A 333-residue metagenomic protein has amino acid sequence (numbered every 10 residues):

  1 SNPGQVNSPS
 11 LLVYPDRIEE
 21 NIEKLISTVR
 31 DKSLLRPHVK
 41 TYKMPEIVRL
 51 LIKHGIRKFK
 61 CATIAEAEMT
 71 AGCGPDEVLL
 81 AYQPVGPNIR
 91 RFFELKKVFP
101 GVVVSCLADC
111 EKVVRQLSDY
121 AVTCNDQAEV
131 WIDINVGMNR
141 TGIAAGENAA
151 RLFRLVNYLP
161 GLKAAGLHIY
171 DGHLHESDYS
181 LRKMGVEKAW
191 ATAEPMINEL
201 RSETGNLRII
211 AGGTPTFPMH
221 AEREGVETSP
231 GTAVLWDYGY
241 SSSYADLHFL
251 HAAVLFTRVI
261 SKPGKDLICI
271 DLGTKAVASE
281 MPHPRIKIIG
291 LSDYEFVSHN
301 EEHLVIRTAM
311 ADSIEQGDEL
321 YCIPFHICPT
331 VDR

Functional and structural regions predicted by a protein language model:
S1-V13: Generic N-terminal amphipathic, Lys/Arg-enriched alpha-helix
R17-E46: N-terminal glycine-rich anion-binding loops that anchor highly charged ligand groups
I18, K40, T70, I132 (+5 more regions): Conserved, mostly hydrophobic/aromatic
L34, S202-G212, Q316, V331-D332: Flexible, glycine/charged-enriched surface loops at secondary-structure junctions
H38-D171, H175: Active-site-proximal beta-alpha core segment in soluble small-molecule metabolic enzymes
Y120, Q127-E129, N135-A245: Active-site loop/helix belt of alpha/beta enzymes
M184, P215-S292: Active-site loop ensemble at the mouth of alpha/beta enzyme cores that anchors a bound cofactor
P263-R333: C-terminal accessory subdomain/extension
